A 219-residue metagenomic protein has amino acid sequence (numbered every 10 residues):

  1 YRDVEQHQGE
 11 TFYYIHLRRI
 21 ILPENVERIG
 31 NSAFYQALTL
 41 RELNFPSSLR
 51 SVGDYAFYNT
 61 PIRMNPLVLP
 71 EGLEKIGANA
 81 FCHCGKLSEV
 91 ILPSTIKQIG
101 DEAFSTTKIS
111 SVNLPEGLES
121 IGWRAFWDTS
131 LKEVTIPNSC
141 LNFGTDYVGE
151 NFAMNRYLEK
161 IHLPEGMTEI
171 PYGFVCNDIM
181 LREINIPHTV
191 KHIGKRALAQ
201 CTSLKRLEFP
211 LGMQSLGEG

Functional and structural regions predicted by a protein language model:
Y1-R2, Y13-R28, L38-S51, I62-K75 (+6 more regions): Structural signature of tandem-repeat unit edges
E10, G30-A33, G53-A56, G77-A80 (+6 more regions): Consensus positions within tandem repeat domains that build extended binding/scaffold surfaces
G144-D146: Short, charged, surface-exposed secondary-structure boundary motifs
